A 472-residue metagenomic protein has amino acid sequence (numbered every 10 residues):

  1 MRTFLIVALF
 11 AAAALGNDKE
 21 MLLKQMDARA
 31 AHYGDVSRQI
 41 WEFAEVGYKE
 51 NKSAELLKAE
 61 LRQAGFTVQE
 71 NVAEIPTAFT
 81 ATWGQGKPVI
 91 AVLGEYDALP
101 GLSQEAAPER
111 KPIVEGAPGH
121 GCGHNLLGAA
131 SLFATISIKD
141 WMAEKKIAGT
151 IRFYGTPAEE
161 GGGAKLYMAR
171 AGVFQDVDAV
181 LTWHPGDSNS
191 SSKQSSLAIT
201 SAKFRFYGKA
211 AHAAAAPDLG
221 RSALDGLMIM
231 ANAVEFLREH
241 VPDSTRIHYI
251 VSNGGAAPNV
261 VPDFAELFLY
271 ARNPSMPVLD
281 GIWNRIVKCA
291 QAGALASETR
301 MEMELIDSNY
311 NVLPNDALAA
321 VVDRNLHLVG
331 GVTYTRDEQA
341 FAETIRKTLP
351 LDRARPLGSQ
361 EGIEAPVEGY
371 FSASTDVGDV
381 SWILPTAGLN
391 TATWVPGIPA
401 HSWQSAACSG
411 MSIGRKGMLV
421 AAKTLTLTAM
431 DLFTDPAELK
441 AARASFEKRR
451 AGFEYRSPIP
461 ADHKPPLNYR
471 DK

Functional and structural regions predicted by a protein language model:
M1-V7: Sec-dependent signal peptide recognition, specifically the positively charged N-region followed immediately by
V7-G16, R29: Hydrophobic h-region of N-terminal signal peptides that target proteins for export in Gram-negative bacteria
N17, M228-K472: Metal-dependent amide/peptide-bond hydrolase catalytic core, centered on the "pita-bread" metallohydrolase fold
N17-H120, N125, A129-T150: Acidic/His- and Gly-rich active-site-bordering loop/insert found across diverse amide/peptide-bond hydrolases
M26-Y33, S37, W41-A44, G65 (+6 more regions): Sec/Tat-exported extracytoplasmic proteins
I40, L61, A81, V92 (+10 more regions): Divalent metal-coordination and catalytic microenvironments
A107-G121, Y207-A211, E361-E364, S402-M411: Glycine/charged-rich beta-loop-alpha catalytic/anionic-binding loops adjacent to active sites
R110-G119, N125-L126, M142-P262, R272: Histidine/acidic-residue-rich, glycine-tolerant segments that coordinate divalent metal ions
